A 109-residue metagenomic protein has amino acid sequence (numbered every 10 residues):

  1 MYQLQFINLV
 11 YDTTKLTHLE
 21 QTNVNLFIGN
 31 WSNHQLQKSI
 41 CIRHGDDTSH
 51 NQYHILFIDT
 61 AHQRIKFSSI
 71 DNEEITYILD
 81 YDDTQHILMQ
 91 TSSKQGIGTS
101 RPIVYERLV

Functional and structural regions predicted by a protein language model:
M1-I28, L36, M89-V109: Amphipathic/hydrophobic helical signal segments and adjacent flexible N-terminal regions that mediate secretion
L4, D46-I55, H86-S93: Short, well-ordered strand-loop elements centered on a beta-strand within folded domains, enriched for acidic residues
T17, N30-E74: N-terminal glycine/threonine-rich, aromatic-flanked beta-hairpin/loop signature
D59, D83-Q85: Residue-level recognition of beta-strand termini and adjacent short loop/turns
E74-Y81: Functional cores of ribonucleases/endoribonucleases
Y81-D83, V109: Non-catalytic surface loops within mature trypsin-like serine protease
